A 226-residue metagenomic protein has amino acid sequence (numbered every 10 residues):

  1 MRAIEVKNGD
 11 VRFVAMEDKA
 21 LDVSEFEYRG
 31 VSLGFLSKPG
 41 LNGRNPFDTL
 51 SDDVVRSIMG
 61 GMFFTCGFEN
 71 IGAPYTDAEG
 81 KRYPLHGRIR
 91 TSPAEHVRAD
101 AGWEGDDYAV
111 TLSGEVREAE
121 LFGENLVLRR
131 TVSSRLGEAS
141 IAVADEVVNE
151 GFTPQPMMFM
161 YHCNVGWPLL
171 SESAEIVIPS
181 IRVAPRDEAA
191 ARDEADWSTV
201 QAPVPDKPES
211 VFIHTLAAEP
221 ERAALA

Functional and structural regions predicted by a protein language model:
M1-L136, S140-A142, P154-P156, V165-P203 (+2 more regions): Surface-exposed acidic/polar loop and edge beta-strand patches at domain peripheries
E150-F152: Short, acidic/polar linear motifs in exposed loop/turn regions
H162: An amphipathic, aromatic/His-enriched active-site/gating alpha helix that lines ligand/cofactor pockets
F212: Penicillin-binding protein/beta-lactamase superfamily catalytic region
